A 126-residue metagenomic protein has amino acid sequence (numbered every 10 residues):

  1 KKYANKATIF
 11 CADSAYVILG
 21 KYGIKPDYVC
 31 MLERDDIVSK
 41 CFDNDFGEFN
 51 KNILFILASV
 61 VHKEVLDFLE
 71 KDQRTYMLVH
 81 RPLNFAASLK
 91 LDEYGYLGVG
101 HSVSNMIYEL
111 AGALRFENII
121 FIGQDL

Functional and structural regions predicted by a protein language model:
K1-I9: N-terminal glycine-/serine-/threonine-rich phosphate-binding loop
I9-F10, H101: Short alpha-helix boundary/capping motifs
F10, S14, I18: Glycine-rich loop(s) and the adjacent beta-strand/alpha-helix scaffold that form part
V17-F116: Acidic/Gly/His-enriched mid-domain segments of enzyme catalytic cores or analogous surface patches that mediate
L126: Glycine-rich, aromatic-lined ligand/substrate-binding cores of catalytic and carbohydrate-binding domains
